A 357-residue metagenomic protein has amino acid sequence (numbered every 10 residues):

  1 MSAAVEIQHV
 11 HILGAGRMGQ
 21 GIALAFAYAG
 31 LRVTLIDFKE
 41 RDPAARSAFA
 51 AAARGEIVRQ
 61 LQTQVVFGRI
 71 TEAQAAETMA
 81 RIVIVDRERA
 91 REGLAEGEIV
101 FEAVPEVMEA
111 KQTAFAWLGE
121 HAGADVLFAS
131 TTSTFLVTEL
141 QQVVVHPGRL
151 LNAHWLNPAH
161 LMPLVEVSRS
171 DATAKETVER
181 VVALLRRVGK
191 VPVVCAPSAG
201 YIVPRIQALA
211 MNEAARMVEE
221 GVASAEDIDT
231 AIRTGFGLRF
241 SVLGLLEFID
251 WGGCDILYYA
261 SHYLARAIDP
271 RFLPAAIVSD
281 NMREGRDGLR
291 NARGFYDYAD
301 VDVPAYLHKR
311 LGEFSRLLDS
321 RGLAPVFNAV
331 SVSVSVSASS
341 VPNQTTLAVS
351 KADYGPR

Functional and structural regions predicted by a protein language model:
M1-Q60: NAD(P)+-binding Rossmann beta1-loop-alpha1 motif at the extreme N-terminus of oxidoreductases
S2-E6, K190-P197, E220, A225-S337 (+1 more regions): NAD(P)-dependent Rossmann-like dehydrogenase/reductase catalytic/cofactor-binding core
E6-H9, G97, D125: Phosphate-coordination loops involved in phosphoryl transfer and adenosine-cofactor binding
L31-R32, H146, V165-S198, A210-L238: Internal alpha-helical scaffold of NAD(P)-dependent oxidoreductase catalytic cores
T34-I36, V83-V85, F101, A129 (+2 more regions): Hydrophobic/aromatic beta-strand patches that form the interior of the parallel beta-sheet core in alpha/beta enzyme
F38-G97: Conserved N-terminal Rossmann-fold NAD(P) cofactor-binding segment
I99, V104-V165: Rossmann-like NAD(P)(H) cofactor-binding subdomain of soluble oxidoreductases
